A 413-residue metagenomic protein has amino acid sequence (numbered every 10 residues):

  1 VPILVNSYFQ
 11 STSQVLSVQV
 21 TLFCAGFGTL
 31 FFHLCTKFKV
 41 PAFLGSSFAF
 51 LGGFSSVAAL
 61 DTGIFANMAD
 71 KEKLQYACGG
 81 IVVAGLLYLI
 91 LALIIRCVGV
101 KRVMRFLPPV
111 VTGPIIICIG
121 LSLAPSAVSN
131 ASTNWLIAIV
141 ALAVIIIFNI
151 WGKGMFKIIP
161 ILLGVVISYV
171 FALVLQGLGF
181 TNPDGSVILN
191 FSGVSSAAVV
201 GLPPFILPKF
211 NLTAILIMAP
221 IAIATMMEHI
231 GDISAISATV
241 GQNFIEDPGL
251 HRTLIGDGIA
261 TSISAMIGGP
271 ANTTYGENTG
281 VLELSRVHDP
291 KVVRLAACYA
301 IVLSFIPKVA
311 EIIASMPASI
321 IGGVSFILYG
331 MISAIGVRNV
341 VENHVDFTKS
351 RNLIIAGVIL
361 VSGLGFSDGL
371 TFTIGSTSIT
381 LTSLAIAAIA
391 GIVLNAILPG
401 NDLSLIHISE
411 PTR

Functional and structural regions predicted by a protein language model:
V1-A138, S285, K308, S315 (+5 more regions): Early transmembrane hairpin of solute transport permeases
V1-L4, A77-G79, F210-G231: Core transmembrane alpha-helical segments of multi-pass membrane transporters/permeases
N6-H33, A219-P290: Membrane-embedded helical hairpins/re-entrant loop segments and their flanking transmembrane helices within multi-pass
Q10-T12, H33-V40, S262-M266, E277-L364 (+1 more regions): Hydrophobic alpha-helical bundle architecture
C24-H33, S55-S56, A84-L93, G113-S126 (+8 more regions): Hydrophobic core segments of alpha-helical transmembrane domains in multi-pass membrane transport and ion-translocation
A66-N67, S129, F180-S186, S192 (+3 more regions): Membrane-interface helix termini and inter-helical loops of multi-pass transporters
S132-T225: Long hydrophobic alpha-helical segments that form multi-pass transmembrane helix bundles in integral membrane proteins
L403-T412: Residue-level detector of conserved catalytic or cofactor/ligand-binding positions in enzyme active sites
